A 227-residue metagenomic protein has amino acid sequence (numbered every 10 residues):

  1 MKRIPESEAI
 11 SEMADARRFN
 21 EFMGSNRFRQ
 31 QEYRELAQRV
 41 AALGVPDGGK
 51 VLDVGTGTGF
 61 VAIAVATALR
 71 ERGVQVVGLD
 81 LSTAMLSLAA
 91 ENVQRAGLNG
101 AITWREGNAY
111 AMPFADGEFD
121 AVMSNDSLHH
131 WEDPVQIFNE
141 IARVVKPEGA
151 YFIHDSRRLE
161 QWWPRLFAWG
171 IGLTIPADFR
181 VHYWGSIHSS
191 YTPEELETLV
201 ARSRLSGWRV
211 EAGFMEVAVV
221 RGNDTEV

Functional and structural regions predicted by a protein language model:
M1-V45: Conserved class I S-adenosyl-L-methionine
K50, G149-A150: Short glycine-centered segments of the SAM/dcSAM-binding site in methyltransferase folds
L52-V54, T58-A111: Class I SAM-dependent methyltransferase SAM/SAH-binding core
M123: A conserved beta-strand element that flanks and buttresses the S-adenosyl-L-methionine
D126-S127: Short catalytic micro-motifs in class I SAM-dependent methyltransferases
V135-P147: A short glycine-rich, Lys/Arg-flanked "PGG" loop and its adjoining helix->strand segment in the class I
H154-G213, V217-A218: C-terminal alpha-helical "lid/dimerization" subdomain adjacent to the S-adenosyl-L-methionine
V219-V227: C-terminal lobe and adjacent flexible extensions of AdoMet/dcAdoMet transferase-like proteins
